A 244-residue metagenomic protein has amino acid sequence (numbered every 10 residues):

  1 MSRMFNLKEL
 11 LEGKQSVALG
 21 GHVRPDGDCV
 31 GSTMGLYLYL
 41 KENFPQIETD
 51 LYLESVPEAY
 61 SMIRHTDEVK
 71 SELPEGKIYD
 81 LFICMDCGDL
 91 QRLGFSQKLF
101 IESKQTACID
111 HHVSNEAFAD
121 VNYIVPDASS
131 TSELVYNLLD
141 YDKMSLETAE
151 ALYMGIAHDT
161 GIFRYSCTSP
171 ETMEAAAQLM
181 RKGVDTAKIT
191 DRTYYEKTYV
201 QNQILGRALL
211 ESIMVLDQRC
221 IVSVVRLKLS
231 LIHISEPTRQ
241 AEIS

Functional and structural regions predicted by a protein language model:
S2-G21, G31-S61, E68, E72-L81 (+2 more regions): Hydrophobic helix-and-loop "lid/oligomerization" segment in the mid-to-C-terminal part of catalytic domains
S2-N6, G88-D89, N137-L139: Short, motif-level signal for alpha-helix interfacial/capping segments enriched in acidic residues and aromatics/proline
G20, I83-D86, C108-D110, G155-A157 (+1 more regions): Short beta-strand segments
R24, V56, V113: Short, glycine/serine-rich, charged loops/turns that create anion-binding and catalytic segments at active sites
D26-V30: Short N-terminal binding/cap micro-motifs at the start of the first secondary-structure element
E42, K98-T106, Y141, P170-E171: A glycine- and small-aliphatic-rich helix-loop capping segment at beta-alpha/alpha-beta transitions that lines
R64-V121: Active-site cofactor/cluster-binding pocket
I109-A175: Short alpha-helices
